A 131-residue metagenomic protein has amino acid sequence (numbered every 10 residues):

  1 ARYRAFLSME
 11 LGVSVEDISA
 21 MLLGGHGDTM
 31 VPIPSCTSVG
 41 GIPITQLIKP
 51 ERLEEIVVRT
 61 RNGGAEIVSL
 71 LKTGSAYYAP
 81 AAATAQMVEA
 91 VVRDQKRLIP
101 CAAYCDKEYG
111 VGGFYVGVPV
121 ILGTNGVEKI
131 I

Functional and structural regions predicted by a protein language model:
R2-I130: C-terminal substrate-binding/catalytic lobe of Rossmann-fold NAD(P)-dependent dehydrogenases
